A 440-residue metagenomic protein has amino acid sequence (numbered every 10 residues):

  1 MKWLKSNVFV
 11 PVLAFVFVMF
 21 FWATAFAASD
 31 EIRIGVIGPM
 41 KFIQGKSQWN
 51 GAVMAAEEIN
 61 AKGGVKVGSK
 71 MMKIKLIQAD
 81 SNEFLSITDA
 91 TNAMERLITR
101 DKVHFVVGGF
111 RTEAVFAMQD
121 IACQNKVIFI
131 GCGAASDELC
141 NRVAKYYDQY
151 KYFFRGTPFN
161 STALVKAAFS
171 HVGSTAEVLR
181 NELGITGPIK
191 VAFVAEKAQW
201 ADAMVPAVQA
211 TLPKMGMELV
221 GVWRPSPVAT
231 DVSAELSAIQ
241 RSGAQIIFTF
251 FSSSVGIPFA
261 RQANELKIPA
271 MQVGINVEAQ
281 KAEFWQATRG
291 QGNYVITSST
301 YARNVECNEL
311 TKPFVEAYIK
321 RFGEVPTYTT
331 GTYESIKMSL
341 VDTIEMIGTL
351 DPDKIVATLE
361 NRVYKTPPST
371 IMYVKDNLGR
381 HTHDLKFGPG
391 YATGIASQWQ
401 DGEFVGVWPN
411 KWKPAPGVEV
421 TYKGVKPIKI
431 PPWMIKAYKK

Functional and structural regions predicted by a protein language model:
M1-L13: Bacterial N-terminal signal peptides that target proteins for export
P11-W22: Bacterial N-terminal signal peptides
E31, I43-N50, V65-A144, G156 (+3 more regions): Beta-alpha junction/loop-to-helix N-cap segments that form part of ligand/metal-binding clefts
G35-M54, A79-I87, F110-R111, V194-A203 (+3 more regions): Extracytoplasmic "Venus flytrap"
G45-V67, P206-K214: Short, polar/charged alpha-helical segment
V103-V222, M271-T297, N304: Extracytoplasmic ligand/sensor domains, especially the bilobed periplasmic-binding protein
S136, C140, P158-S161, A263-S335 (+3 more regions): Extracellular/periplasmic periplasmic-binding protein-like sensory domains
K320-T327, V341-P414: Segments of small-molecule ligand-sensing domains
